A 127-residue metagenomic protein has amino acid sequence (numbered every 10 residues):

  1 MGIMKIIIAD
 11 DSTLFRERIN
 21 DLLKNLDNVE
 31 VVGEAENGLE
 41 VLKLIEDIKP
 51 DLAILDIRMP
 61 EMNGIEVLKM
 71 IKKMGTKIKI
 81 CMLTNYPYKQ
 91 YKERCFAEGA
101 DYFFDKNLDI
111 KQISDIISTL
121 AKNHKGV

Functional and structural regions predicted by a protein language model:
A9-D10, A35, A53: Conserved sequence signature across two-component system core domains
T13-G33: Two-component/phosphorelay signaling modules centered on CheY-like receiver
N37-E40, N63-E66: Acidic catalytic/metal-coordinating carboxylates
I48-I54: Active-site beta3 strand of CheY-like receiver
M59: Receiver (REC) domain active-site loop signature in two-component systems and cognate sites in sensor histidine kinases
I65-T76: Short amphipathic alpha-helix used as the core "switch/output" element in two-component signaling
E66, P87-F104, L108, S114-D115: Alpha4 helix (beta4-alpha4-beta5 surface) of REC/receiver domains from two-component response regulators
